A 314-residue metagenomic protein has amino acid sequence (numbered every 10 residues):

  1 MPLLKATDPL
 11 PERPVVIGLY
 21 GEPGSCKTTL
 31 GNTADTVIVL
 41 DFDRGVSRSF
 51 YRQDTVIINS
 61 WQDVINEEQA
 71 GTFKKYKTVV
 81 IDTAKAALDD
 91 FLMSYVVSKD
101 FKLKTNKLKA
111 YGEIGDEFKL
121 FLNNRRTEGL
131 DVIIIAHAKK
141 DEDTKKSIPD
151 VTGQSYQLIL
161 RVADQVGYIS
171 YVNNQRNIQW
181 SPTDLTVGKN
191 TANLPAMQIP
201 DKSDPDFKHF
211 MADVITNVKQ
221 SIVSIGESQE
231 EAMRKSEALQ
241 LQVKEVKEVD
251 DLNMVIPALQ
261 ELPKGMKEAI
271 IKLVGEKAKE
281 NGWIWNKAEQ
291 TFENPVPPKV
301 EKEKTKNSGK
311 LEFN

Functional and structural regions predicted by a protein language model:
P2-I81, K85-A86, D90: Conserved P-loop
L4-A6, S25, A34, I38 (+1 more regions): Interfaces that engage single-stranded nucleic acids at replication/repair/recombination sites
V37-V39, V132, V166-Y168: Short, well-ordered beta-strand core segments
D43-S47, A84-A86, A138-E142, V172-Q175 (+1 more regions): Conserved nucleotide-binding/hydrolysis micro-motifs of P-loop NTPases
N66-Q69, L120-N123, K244, P257-Q260: Surface-exposed alpha-helical segments enriched in charged/polar residues
V80, I133-H137, Y168-I169: Short, conserved beta-strand edge motifs with alternating hydrophobic and charged residues
A86-L158: P-loop NTPase motor core
D143-A238: Conserved GTP-binding G-domain of TRAFAC-class P-loop NTPases and closely related GTPase folds
